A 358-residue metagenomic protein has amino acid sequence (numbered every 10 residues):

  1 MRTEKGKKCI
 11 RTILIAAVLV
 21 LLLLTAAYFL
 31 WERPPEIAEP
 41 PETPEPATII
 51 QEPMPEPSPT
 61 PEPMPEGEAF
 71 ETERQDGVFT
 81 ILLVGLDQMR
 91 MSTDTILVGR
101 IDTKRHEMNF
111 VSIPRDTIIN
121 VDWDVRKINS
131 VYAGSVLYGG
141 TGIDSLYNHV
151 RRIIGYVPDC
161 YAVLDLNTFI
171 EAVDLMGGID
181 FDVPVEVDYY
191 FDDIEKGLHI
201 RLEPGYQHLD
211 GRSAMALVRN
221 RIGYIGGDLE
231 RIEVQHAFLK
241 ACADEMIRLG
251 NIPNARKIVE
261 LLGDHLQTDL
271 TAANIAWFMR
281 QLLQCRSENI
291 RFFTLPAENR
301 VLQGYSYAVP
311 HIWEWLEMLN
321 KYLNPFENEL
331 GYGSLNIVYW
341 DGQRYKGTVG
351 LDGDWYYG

Functional and structural regions predicted by a protein language model:
R2, L24-G358: Non-catalytic, solvent-exposed segments at the cell envelope interface
T3-V18: N-terminal Sec-pathway targeting helices
